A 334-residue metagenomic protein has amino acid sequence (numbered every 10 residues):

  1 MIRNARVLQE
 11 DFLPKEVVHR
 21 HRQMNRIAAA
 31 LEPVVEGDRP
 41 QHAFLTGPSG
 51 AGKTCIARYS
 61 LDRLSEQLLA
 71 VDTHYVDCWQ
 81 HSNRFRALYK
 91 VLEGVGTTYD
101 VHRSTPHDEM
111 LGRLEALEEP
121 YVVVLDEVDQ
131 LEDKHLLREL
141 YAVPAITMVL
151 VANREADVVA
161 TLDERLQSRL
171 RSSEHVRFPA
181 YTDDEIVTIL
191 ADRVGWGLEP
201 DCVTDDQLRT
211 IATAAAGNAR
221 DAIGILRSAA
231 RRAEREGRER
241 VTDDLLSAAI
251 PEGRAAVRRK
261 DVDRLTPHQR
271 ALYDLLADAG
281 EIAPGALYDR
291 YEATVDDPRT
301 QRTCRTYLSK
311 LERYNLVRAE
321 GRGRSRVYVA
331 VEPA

Functional and structural regions predicted by a protein language model:
M1-Q41, D133: A short, basic N-terminal segment
Q9, A57, Q80-L162, Q167-L170 (+5 more regions): Mid-core helix/loop region of P-loop NTP-binding domains shared across ATPases and GTPases
R39-Y59: Walker A/P-loop nucleotide-binding motif
H42-F44, E66-W79, R177: Conserved catalytic segments around the Walker B and adjacent sensor/switch elements of P-loop NTPase domains
L61, L137, R305-S309: Short, hydrophobic-biased segments on the C-terminal half of alpha helices that form "recognition helices"
P200, D205-D206, T210-H268, P298-T300 (+1 more regions): C-terminal helical "lid" subdomain and adjoining coupling/linker elements of P-loop NTPases
A279-A286: Short capping segments at the starts of secondary-structure elements
D289-A334: Terminal-proximal interaction/regulatory segments of ATP-powered molecular machines
